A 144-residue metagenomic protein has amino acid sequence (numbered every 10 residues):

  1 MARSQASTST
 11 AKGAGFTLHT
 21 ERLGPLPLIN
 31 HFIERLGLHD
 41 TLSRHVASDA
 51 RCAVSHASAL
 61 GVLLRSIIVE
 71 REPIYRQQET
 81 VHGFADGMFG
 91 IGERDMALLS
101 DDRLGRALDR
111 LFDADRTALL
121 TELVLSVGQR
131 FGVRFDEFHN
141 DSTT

Functional and structural regions predicted by a protein language model:
M1-T144: Dynamic "connector" segments at or just before major functional cores
